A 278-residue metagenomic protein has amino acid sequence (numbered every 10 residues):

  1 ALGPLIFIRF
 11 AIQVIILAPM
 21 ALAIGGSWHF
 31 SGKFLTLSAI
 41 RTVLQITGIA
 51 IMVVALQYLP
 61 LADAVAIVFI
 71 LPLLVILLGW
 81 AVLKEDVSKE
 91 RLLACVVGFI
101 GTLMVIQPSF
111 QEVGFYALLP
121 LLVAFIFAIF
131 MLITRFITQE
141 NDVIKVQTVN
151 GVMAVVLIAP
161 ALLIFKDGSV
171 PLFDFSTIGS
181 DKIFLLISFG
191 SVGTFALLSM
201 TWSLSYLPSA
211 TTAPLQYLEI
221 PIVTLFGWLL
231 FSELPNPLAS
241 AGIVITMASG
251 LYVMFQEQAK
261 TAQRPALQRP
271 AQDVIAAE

Functional and structural regions predicted by a protein language model:
L2, L17, E112-P171, S176-I178 (+1 more regions): Transmembrane alpha-helical segments that form core, pore/gating elements of small-molecule transporters/exporters
L2-I15, V54-L71, V113-I126, I178-G193: Structural signature of hydrophobic alpha-helical transmembrane segments
I8, V65-I70, I137-M153, T194-L229: Helix-helix packing/entry segments at the starts of transmembrane helices
I12-I16, I67-A81, V96, M153-L157 (+2 more regions): Alpha-helical transmembrane segments of compact multi-pass small-molecule transporters, enriched in specific families
A18, T42-A50, P72-L77, T102 (+6 more regions): Hydrophobic/small/kink-forming positions within alpha-helical transmembrane segments of polytopic membrane proteins
A21-L22, G26-I51, F115-L121, L172-F195: Loop-to-transmembrane-helix transition segments
V68, K84-M104, G114-A117, G227-S249: Loop-to-transmembrane alpha-helix entry segments
Y217, P221-E278: C-terminal-most transmembrane helix of multi-pass membrane proteins
